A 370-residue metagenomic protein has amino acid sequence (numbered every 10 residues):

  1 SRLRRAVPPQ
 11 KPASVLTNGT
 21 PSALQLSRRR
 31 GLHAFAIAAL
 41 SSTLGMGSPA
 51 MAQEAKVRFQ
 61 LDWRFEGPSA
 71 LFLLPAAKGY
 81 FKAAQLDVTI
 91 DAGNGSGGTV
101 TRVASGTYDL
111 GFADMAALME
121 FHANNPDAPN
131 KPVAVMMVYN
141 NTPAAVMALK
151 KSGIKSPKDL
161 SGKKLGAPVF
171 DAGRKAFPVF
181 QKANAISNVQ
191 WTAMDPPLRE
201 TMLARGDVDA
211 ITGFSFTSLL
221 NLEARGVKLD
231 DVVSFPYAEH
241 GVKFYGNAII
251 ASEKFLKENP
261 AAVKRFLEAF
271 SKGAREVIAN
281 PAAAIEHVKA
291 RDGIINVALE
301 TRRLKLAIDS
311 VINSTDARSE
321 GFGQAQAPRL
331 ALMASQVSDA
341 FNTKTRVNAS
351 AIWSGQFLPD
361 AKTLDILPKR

Functional and structural regions predicted by a protein language model:
S1-L26: N-terminal secretory signal peptides that target proteins for export/translocation
T20-A38: N-terminal secretory signal peptides and thylakoid transit peptides that target proteins across membranes
A38-G45: Hydrophobic core
M46-A52: Sec/Tat signal peptide C-region and signal peptidase I cleavage site
A52-R205, D209-F216, F235, V242-K243: Short, glycine-/small- and polar/acidic-enriched structural segments that line small-molecule recognition paths
A116, N125, L198-T201, V208-V297: Pocket-lining segment of extracytoplasmic ligand-binding domains
E258-N342: Secondary-structure end/capping motifs
L330-R370: Conserved C-terminal helix/tail region of periplasmic/extracytoplasmic solute-binding proteins
